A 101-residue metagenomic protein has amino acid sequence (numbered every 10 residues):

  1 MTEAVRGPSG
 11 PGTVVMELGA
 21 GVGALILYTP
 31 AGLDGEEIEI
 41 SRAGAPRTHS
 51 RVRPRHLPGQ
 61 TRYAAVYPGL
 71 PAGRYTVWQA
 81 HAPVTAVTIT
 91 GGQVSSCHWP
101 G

Functional and structural regions predicted by a protein language model:
M1-V52, H81-G101: Primarily secretory-pathway and cell-envelope proteins
V5-P8, L57-G59, Y75-W78: Short, solvent-exposed secondary-structure boundary motifs
E17-G19, L57-G59, G69: A generic structural micro-feature
P46-A64: Short, acidic Ser/Thr/Gly-rich low-complexity loop/linker segments typical of extracellular and cell-surface proteins
Y67-A80: A short tyrosine-centered beta-strand micro-motif
